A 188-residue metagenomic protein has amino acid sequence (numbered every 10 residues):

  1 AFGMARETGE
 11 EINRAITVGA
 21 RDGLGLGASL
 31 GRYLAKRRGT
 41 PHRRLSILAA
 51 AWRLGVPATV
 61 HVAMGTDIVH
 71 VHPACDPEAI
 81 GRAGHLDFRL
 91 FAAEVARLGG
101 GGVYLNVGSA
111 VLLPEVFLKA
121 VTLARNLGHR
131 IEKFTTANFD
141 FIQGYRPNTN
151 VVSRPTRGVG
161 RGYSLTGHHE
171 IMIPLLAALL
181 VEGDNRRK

Functional and structural regions predicted by a protein language model:
A1-L54, T59-V60: Ligand-binding beta-strand-loop-alpha-helix segment within the catalytic cores of soluble metabolic enzymes
K36, I80-G84, L105-S109, L165: Glycine- and other small-residue-rich loops at beta-strand/loop junctions that grip anionic moieties
T40, V62-A63, E78-A96: A general structural motif
L45-A50, A92-V95, N126: A generic local secondary-structure boundary/capping motif
G55, T59-P73, P77: Active-site rim beta-loop-alpha module in soluble metabolic enzymes
A63-G65, V107-A110: Histidine- and/or cysteine-centered catalytic micro-motif in compact active-site loops
V69-D87, Y145-T156: Active-site phosphate/oxyanion-binding loops
L90-A93, G100-V103, A110-K188: C-terminal functional extensions of proteins
